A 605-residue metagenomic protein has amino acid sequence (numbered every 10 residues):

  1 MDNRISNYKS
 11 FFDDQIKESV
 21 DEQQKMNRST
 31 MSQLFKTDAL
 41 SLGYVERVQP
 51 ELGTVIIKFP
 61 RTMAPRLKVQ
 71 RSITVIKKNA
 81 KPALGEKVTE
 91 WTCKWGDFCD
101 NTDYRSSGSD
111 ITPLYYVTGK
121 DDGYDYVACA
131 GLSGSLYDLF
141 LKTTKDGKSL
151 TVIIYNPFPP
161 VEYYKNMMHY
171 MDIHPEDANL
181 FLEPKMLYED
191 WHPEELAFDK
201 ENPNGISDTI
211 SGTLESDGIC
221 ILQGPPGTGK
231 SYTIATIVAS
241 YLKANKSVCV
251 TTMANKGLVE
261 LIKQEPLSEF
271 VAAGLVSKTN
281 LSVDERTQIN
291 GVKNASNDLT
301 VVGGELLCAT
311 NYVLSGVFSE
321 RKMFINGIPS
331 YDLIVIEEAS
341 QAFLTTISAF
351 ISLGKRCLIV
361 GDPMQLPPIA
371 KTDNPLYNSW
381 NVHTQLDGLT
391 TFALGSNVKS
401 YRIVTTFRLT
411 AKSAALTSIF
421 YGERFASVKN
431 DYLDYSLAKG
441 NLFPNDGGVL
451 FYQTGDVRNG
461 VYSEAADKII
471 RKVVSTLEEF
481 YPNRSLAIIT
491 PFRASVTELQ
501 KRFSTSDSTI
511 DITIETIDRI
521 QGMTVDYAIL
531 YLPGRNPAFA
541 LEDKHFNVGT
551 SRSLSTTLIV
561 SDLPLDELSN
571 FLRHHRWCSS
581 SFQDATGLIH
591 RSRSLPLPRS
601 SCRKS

Functional and structural regions predicted by a protein language model:
M1-K68, K81-L84: Charged, low-complexity interaction regions that mediate assembly/partner binding in large macromolecular machines
D2-D14, V20, A64-E215, K263 (+3 more regions): Pre-ATPase regulatory/linker segments immediately N-terminal to the P-loop/RecA-like helicase/translocase core
L222, V250: Hydrophobic anchor at the beta1->P-loop junction of P-loop NTPases
K230: Conserved lysine of the Walker
T233, I237: Hydrophobic positions on the alpha1 helix immediately C-terminal to the Walker A/P-loop
A244, T252-K256, Y312-L314, I328-S605: Conserved helicase motor core of SF1/SF2 NTP-dependent helicases
K256-D284, R502-D507: Conserved helix-turn-beta segment of the N-terminal RecA-like "Helicase ATP-binding" lobe in SF1/SF2 helicases
E285-L307, I517-P533: Conserved motor-coupling elements within RecA-like helicase/translocase cores
